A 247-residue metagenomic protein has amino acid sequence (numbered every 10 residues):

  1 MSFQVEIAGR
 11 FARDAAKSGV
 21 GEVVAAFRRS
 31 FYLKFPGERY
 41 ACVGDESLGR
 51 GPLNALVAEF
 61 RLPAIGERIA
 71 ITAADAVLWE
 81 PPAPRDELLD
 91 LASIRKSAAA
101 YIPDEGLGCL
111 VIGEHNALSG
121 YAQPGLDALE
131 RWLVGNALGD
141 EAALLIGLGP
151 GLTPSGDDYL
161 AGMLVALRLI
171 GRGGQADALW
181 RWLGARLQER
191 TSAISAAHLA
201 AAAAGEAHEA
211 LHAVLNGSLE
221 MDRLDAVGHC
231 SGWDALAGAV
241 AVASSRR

Functional and structural regions predicted by a protein language model:
M1-G147, G151-G156, L169, G173-G174 (+5 more regions): Phosphate/adenylate-binding glycine loop and adjacent helical scaffold
G151-R168, S231-A243: Conserved phosphate/anionic-ligand binding catalytic regions in large, soluble enzymes, centered on
L164, Q175-W180, A243-S245: Short, Lys/Arg-enriched charge-dense amphipathic segments
H208-R247: Acidic, carboxylate-rich catalytic segments that either coordinate divalent cations
